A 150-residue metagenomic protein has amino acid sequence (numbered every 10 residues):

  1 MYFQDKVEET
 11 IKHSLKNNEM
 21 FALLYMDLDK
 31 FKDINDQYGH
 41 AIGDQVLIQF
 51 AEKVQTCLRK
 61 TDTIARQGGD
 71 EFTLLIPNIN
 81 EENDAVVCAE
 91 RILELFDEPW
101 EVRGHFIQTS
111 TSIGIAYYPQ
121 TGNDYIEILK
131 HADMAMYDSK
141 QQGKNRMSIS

Functional and structural regions predicted by a protein language model:
M1-L23, D29-R59, A65-G69, T73-L74 (+3 more regions): Conserved long alpha-helical elements within nucleotide-processing catalytic cores of c-di-GMP signaling and class III
T10, V54, F96, W100-R103: Short amphipathic helix/loop within the catalytic HATPase_c
Y25, I76, I115-Y117: Sensory input modules used in signal transduction, predominantly PAS/LOV/GAF but also related non-catalytic regulatory
L28, G69, S112, K144: ATP/adenylate-binding site constellation spanning eukaryotic-like Ser/Thr protein kinases, ABC-transporter
I64, R91-E94, E101, H105-F106 (+2 more regions): Cyclic nucleotide signaling catalytic output domains
